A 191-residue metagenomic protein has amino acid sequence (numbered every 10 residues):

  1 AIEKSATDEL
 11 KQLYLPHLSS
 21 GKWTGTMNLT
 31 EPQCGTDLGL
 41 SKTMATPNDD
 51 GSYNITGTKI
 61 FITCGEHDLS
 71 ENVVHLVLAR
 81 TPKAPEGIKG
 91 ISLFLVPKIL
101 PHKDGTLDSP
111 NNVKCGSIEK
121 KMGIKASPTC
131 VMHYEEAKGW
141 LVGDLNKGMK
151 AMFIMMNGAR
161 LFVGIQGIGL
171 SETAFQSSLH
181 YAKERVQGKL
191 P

Functional and structural regions predicted by a protein language model:
A1, G21-E31, S92-L93, R185-P191: Core alpha/beta catalytic barrel or barrel-like domain that forms the active/cofactor pocket in diverse metabolic
A1, T26-N28, T56-I62, N72 (+3 more regions): Glycine- and acidic
E3-N48: Internal maturation/activation junctions in enzymes
K22-T24, L40-K42, D50, N72-V74 (+5 more regions): Active-site lining segments that contact anionic ligands and/or coordinate catalytic metals
Q33-T36, E66-D68, P85, K121-S127: Short Gly/Pro-enriched turn/cap motifs at secondary-structure boundaries
S52, T56-P110: A short core secondary-structure module
F61, L100-G116, K121, P128-A159 (+1 more regions): A glycine-rich, basic-preceded beta-loop-alpha segment at the flavin cofactor/substrate interface of flavin-utilizing
